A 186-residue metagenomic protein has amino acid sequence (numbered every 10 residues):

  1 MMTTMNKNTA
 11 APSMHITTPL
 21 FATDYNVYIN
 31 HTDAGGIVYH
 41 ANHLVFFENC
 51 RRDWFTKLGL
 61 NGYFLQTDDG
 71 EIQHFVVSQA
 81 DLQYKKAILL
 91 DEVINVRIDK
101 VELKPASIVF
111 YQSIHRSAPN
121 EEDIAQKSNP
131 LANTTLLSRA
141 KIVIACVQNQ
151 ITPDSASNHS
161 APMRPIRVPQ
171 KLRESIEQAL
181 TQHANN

Functional and structural regions predicted by a protein language model:
M2-V77, V147-N186: Hot-dog-fold acyl-thioester-processing enzymes
T4-A11, Y84-V93, K100-N186: HotDog/MaoC-like acyl-thioester-processing domains
I16-D24, Q79, V93-N95, S107-V109 (+1 more regions): Intrinsic-disorder/low-complexity, polar/charged segments enriched in Ser/Thr/Lys/Arg/Asp/Glu/Gln
N26, D81, V143: Short aromatic/hydrophobic contact patches that present stacked aromatics for nucleic-acid/ligand binding
G70, A80-K85: Short secondary-structure capping micro-motifs at structural edges
V77, I98-K100: A structural signal for short, hydrophobic beta-strand segments that form beta-sheets in beta-rich/all-beta domains
